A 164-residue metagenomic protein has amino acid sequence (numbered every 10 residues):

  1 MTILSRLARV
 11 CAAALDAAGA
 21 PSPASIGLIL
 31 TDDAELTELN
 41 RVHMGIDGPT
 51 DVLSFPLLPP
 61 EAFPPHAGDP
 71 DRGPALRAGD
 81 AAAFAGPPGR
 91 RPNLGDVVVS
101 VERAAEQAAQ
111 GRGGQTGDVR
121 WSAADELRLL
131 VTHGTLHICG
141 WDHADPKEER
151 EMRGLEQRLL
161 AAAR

Functional and structural regions predicted by a protein language model:
M1-R128, L136-R164: An acidic/histidine-cluster motif and surrounding catalytic segment that typifies divalent-metal-assisted enzyme active
